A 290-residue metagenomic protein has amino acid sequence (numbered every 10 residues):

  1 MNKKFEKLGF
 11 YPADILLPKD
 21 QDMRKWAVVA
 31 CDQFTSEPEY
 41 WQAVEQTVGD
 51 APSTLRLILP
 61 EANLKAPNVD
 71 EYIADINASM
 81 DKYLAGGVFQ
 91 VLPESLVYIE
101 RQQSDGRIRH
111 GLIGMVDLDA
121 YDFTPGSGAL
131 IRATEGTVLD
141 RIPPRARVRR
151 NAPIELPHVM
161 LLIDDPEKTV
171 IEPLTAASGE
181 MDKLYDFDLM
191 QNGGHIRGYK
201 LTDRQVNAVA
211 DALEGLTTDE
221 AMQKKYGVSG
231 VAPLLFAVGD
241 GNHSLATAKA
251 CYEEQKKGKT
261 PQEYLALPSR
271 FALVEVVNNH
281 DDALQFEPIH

Functional and structural regions predicted by a protein language model:
M1-N192, Q223: N-terminal extension/subdomain marker
S53-L55, P157-V159, L234, S269-E275: Structural beta-strand/beta-sheet cores of well-ordered domains, especially the beta-sheet scaffolds that support
N151-I154, V228-G230, L265-L267: Solvent-exposed alpha-helices and their adjacent loops that cap or buttress functional pockets in soluble metabolic
P153, L201, Q205, F236-H243: Short, contiguous, pocket-lining structural segments that sit at or immediately flank catalytic/ligand-binding sites
L161, F187-L216: Portal/gating segments that form or line small-molecule/metal binding sites
A176-L201, D281, F286-H290: Compact, glycine/acidic-enriched structural inserts
G215-K259: Active-site beta-strand/loop microenvironment that shapes enzyme catalytic pockets
D240-H290: Catalytic or ion-translocation cores adjacent to nucleophile or general acid/base/metal-coordination motifs in diverse
